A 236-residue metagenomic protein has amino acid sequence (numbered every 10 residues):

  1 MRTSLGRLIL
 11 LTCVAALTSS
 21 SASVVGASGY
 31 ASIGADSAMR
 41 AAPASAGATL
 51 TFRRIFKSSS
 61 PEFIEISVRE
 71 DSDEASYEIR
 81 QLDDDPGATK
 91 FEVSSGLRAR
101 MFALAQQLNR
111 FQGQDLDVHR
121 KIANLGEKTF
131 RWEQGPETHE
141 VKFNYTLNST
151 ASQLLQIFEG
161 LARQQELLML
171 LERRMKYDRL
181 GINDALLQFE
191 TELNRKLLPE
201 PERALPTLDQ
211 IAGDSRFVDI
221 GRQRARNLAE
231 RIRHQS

Functional and structural regions predicted by a protein language model:
M1-L10: Bacterial N-terminal signal peptides that target proteins for export
I9-S19: Bacterial N-terminal signal peptides
A22-F56, D115-S236: Short, well-ordered, aromatic-rich surface patches in folded extracellular/luminal domains
M39-D84: N-terminal secretory signal peptides
E65-R69, A88-V93, P136-L147: Short amphipathic beta-strand/extended segments with alternating polar/hydrophobic composition
E74-T89, L187-T191, L205-D209: Acidic/histidine-rich, surface-exposed loop or edge segments in extracytoplasmic proteins
A75-Y77, G96-F102, L147-F158: Short, surface-exposed linear segments at secondary-structure transitions and domain or protein termini
Y77-G113: A short-motif feature that recognizes glycine-rich, charge-decorated loops that bind or process nucleotide phosphates
